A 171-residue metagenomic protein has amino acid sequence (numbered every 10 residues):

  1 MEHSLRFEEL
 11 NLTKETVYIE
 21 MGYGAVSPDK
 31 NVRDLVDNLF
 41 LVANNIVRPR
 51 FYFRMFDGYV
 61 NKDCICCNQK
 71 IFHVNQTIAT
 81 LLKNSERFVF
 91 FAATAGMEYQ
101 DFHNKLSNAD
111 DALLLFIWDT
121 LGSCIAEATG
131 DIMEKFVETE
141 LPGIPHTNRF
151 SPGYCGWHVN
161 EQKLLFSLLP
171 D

Functional and structural regions predicted by a protein language model:
M1-L114: Active-site helix-to-loop segments that bind/position phosphate- or nucleotide-bearing substrates and donors across
P49-F56, V137-P152: Flexible, glycine/charged-enriched surface loops at secondary-structure junctions
C64-C67, C124, C155: Generic recognition of cysteine residues
A95, G143-D171: Short terminal or interdomain "cap/linker" segment that borders an active site or interface and mediates
Y99-D101, I125, G156-N160: Short, well-ordered, mixed-charge alpha-helical segments that flank or form enzyme active sites
Q100-N104, E134, E138, P142: Short, solvent-exposed secondary-structure capping/transition elements
A112-G130, E134-K135: Compact, glycine/acidic-enriched structural inserts
